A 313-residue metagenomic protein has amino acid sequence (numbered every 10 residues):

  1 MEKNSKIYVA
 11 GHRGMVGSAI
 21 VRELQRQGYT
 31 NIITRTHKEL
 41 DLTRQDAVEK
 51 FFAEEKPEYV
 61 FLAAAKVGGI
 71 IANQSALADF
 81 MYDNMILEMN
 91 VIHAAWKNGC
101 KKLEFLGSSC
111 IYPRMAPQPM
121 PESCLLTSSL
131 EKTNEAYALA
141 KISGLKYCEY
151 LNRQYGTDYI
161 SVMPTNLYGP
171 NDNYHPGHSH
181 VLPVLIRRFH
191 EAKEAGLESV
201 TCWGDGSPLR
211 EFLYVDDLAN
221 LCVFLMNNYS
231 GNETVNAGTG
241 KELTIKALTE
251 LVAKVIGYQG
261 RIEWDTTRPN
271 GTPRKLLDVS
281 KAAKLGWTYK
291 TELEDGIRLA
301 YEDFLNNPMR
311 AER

Functional and structural regions predicted by a protein language model:
K3, M89-N134: Conserved Rossmann-fold NAD(P)-dependent oxidoreductase catalytic core, especially the SDR/UDP-sugar
A10, R35, V60-K66, L103-S109 (+1 more regions): SDR active-site strand-loop-helix element
A10-M15, A19-Q27, E191-R313: C-terminal substrate-binding subdomain of Rossmann-fold SDR/epimerase-dehydratase oxidoreductases
Q25-K50: Adenosine-cofactor binding site in Rossmann-like domains, unifying the SAM/SAH pocket of S-adenosylmethionine-dependent
T43, I111-Y112, L167-G169, V181 (+1 more regions): Conserved sequence/active-site signature of Rossmann-fold short-chain dehydrogenase/reductase
Q45-M85, A94-K97: NAD(P)H-binding glycine-rich loop region in Rossmannoid oxidoreductase-like domains and their noncatalytic homologs
G107-S108, L145-N173, P183-L185, E194-C202: Conserved beta-loop-beta element that borders a ligand/cofactor-binding pocket
A136, A140-S143: Active-site helix of classical SDR
